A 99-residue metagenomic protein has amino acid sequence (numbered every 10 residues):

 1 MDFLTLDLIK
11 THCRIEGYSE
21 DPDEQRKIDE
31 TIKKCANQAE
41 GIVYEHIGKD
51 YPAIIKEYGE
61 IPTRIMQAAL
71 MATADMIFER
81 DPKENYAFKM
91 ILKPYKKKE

Functional and structural regions predicted by a protein language model:
M1-E99: Divalent metal-cofactor coordination and adjacent catalytic microenvironments
